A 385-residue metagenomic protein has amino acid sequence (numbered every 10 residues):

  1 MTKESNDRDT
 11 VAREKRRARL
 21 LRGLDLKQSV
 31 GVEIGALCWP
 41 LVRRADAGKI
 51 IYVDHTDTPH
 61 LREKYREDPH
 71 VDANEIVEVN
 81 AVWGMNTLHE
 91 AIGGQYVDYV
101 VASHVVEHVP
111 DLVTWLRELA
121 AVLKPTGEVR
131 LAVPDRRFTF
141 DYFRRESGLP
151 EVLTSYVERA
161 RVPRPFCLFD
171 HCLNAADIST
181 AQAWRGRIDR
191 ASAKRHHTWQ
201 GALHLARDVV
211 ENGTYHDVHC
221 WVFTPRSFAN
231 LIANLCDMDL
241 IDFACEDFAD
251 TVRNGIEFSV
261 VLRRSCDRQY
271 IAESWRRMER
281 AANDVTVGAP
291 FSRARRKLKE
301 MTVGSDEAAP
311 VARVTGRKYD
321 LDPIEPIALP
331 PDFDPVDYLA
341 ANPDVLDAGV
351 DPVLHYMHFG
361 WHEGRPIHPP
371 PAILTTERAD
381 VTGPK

Functional and structural regions predicted by a protein language model:
M1-Q28: Class I SAM-dependent methyltransferase Rossmann-like catalytic core, especially the SAM/SAH-binding loop
E14-L21, I34-C38, T114-W115, E246: Short alpha-helical segments and helix-capping/turn motifs at coil-helix boundaries
L24, H104-H108, D217-T224, T251 (+1 more regions): Aromatic-acidic/polar surface patches that form glycan- and anion
S29-R144, V260-R264: Conserved SAM-binding loop
D46, G255-F258, P352: Residues that flank catalytic or metal-binding motifs in active/ligand-binding sites
V71-I76, N80-W83, T114, K124 (+1 more regions): S-adenosyl-L-methionine-dependent methyltransferase catalytic module, highlighting the catalytic core
S274-D306: Short, cationic low-complexity segments
V303-K385: Charge-rich, low-complexity intrinsically disordered regions
